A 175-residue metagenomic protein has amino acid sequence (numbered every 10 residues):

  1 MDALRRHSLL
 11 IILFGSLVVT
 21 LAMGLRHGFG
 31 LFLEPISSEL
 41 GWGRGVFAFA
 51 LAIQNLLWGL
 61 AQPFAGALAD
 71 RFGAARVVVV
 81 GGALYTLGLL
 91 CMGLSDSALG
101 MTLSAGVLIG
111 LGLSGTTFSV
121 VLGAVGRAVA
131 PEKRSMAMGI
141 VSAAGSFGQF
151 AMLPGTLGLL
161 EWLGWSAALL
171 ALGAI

Functional and structural regions predicted by a protein language model:
L10-R44, Q62-A65, L153: Extracytoplasmic
H27, N55-P63, T116, Q149-F150: Residue-level signature of mid-helix packing/kink "hotspots" within the transmembrane helices of 12-pass Major
A61-G73: Helix-to-loop junctions at the C-terminal end of transmembrane segments in multipass secondary transporters
A83-D96: C-terminal ends and interior cores of transmembrane alpha-helices in multi-pass membrane transporters/permeases
L94-S104: Helix-loop junctions at membrane interfaces in 12-TM secondary transporters
A105-A143: Cytoplasmic helix-loop-helix junction between adjacent transmembrane helices in 12-TM secondary transporters
V141-I175: Helix-loop-helix hairpin linking two adjacent transmembrane segments in secondary transporters
